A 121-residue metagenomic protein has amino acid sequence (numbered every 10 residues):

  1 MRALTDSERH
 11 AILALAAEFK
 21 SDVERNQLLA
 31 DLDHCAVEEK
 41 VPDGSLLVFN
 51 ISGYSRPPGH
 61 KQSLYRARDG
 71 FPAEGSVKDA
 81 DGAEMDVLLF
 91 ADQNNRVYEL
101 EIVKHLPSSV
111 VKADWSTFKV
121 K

Functional and structural regions predicted by a protein language model:
M1-E74, E84, V111-K121: N-terminal domain-onset segments
D79-K121: Short, compact, well-ordered microdomains
